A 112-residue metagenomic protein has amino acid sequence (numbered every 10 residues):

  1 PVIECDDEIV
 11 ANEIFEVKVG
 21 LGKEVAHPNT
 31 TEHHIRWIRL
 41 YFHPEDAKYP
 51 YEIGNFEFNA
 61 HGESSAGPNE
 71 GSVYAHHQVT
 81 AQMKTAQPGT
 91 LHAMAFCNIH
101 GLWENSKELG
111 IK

Functional and structural regions predicted by a protein language model:
P1-V10: Short, compositionally biased P/S/T/A/G/V-rich stretches that sit at domain boundaries
I14, A86-H92: Extracellular Ig-like/FN3 beta-sandwich strand-entry sites
G20-T31: Short amphipathic, basic-aromatic surface patches that mediate peripheral association with negatively charged
E32-G54: Extended low-complexity, serine/threonine- and proline-enriched intrinsically disordered segments
Y51-P68: Solvent-exposed serine/threonine-rich low-complexity stretches and specific carbohydrate-binding patches
N69-T80: Aromatic sugar-binding surface patches on proteins that engage polysaccharides or sugar-phosphate polymers
V79-Q87: Short, hydrophobic beta-strand segments
F96-S106: Short acidic/polar inter-strand loop motif in beta-rich domains
